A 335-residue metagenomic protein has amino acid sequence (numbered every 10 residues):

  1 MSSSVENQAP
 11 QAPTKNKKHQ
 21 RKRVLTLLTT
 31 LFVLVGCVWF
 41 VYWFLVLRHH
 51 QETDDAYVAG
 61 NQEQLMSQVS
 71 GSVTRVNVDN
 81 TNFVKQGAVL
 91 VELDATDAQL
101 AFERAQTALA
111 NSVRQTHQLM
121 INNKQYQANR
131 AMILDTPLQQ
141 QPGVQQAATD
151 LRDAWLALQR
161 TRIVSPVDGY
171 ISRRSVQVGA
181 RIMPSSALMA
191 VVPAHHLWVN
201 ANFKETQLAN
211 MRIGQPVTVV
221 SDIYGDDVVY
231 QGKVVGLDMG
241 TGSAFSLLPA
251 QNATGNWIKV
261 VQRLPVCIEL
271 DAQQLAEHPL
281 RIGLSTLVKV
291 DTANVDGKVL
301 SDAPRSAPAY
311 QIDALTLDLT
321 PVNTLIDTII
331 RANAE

Functional and structural regions predicted by a protein language model:
M1-R48, K289, A293-E335: N-terminal export/targeting signal detector
F40-H50, P193-H196, N202-A209, P216-Y230 (+3 more regions): Hydrophobic alpha-helix/coiled-coil detector that fires on Leu/Ile/Phe-packed helical surfaces
H49-H50, L100, R104-S165: Extended amphipathic alpha-helical segments
Q51-V113, R173-Q177, T206: Long, amphipathic coiled-coil "stalk"/hairpin helices in large membrane-associated assemblies
Y57-A59, R75-N77, V84-A88, R152-A157 (+5 more regions): Surface-exposed patches in structured soluble domains
Q99-R114, E205-A209, K233-T241, L300-T320: Short, compositionally biased
G240-A250: Short, solvent-exposed secondary-structure boundary/capping segments
A253-S285, I312-E335: Acidic- and glycine-rich mobile interface elements
